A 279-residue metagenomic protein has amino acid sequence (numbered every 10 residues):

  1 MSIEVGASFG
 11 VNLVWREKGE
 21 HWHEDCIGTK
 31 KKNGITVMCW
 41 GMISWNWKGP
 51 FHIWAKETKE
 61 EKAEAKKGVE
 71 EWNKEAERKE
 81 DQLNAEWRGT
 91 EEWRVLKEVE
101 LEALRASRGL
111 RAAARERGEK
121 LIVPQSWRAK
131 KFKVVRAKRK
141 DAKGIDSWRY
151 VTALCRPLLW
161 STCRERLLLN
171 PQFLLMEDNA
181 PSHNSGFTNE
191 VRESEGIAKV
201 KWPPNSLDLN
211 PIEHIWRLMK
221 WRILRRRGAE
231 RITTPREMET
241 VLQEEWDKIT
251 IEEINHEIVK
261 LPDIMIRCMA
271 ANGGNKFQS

Functional and structural regions predicted by a protein language model:
M1, L154, L169-H183, L209-N210: Acidic/histidine-rich, metal-coordinating catalytic segments
M1-P157, N272: Extended, low-complexity cationic-aromatic segments
S2, I212-S279: C-terminal anion-handling pockets and recognition modules
K32-M38, N170-P171, P204-L207, T233: Eukaryote-biased feature marking scaffold/signaling PDZ-domain proteins and nuclear chromatin regulators
S147-F173: Short, basic/hydrophobic alpha-helical segments
E177-N179, G186, K201-R225: RNase H-like two-metal-ion nuclease catalytic core shared by retroviral integrases and related mobile-element nucleases
S185-E195: Short, aromatic/basic amphipathic alpha-helical patches
